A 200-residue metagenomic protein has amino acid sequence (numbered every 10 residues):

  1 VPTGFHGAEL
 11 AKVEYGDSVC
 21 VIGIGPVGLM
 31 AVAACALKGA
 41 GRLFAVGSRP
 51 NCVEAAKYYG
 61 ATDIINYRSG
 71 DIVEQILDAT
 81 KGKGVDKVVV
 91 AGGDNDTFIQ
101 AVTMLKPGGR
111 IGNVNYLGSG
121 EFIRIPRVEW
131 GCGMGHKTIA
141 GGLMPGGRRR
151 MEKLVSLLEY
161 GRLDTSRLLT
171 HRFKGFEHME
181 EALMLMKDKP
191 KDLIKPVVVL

Functional and structural regions predicted by a protein language model:
V1-G70, E74: Mid-domain Rossmann-like dinucleotide-binding core that forms the NAD(H)/NADP(H) cofactor-binding site
I72-G82: Conserved amphipathic alpha-helix within the SDR
K83-V89, G109-R110: Short SAM/SAH-binding signature in class I
V90-Q100: Beta-loop-alpha module in the N-terminal Rossmann-like domain of NAD(P)-dependent dehydrogenases, especially those
I99-T103, G147-L200: C-terminal hydrophobic helical "lid"/dimerization subdomain of Rossmann-like NAD(P)H-dependent oxidoreductases
L105-P107: Helix-to-beta-strand junctions that scaffold the AdoMet/dcAdoMet cofactor pocket in Class I SAM-dependent enzymes
G109-R110, I125-L168: Rossmann-fold dehydrogenase core element
V114-N115: Acidic carboxylate diad motif detector
